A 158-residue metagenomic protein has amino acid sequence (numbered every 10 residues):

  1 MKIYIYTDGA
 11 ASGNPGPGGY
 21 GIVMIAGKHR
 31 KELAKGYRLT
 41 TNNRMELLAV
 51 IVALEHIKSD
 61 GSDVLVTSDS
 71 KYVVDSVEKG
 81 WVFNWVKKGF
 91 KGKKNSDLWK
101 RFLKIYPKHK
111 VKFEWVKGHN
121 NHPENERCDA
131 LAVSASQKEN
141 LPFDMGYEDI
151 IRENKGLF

Functional and structural regions predicted by a protein language model:
M1-R44, L48, V52-S62, K138-E148 (+1 more regions): RNase H-like nuclease fold core
T7-N14, I51-R127, L131, A135 (+1 more regions): RNase H catalytic domain
